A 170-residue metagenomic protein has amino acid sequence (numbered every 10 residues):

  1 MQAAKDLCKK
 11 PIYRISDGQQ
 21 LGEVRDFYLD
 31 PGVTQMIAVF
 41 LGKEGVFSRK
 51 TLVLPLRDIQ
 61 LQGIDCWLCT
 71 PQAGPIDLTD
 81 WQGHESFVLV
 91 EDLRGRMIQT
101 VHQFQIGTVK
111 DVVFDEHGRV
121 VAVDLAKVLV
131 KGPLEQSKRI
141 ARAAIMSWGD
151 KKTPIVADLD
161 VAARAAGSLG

Functional and structural regions predicted by a protein language model:
M1-G170: Peripheral interaction segments used for macromolecular assembly
